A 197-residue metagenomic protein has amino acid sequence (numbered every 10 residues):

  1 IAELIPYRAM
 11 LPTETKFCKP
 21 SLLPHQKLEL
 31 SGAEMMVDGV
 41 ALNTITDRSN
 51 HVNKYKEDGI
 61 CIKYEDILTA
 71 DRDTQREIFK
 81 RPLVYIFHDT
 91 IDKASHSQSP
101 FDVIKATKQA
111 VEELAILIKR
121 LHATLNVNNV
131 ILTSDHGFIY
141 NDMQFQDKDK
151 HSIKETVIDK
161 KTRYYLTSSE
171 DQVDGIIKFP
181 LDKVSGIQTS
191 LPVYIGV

Functional and structural regions predicted by a protein language model:
I1-V197: Feature captures the catalytic ectodomains and active-site-proximal regions of enzymes that hydrolyze or transfer
